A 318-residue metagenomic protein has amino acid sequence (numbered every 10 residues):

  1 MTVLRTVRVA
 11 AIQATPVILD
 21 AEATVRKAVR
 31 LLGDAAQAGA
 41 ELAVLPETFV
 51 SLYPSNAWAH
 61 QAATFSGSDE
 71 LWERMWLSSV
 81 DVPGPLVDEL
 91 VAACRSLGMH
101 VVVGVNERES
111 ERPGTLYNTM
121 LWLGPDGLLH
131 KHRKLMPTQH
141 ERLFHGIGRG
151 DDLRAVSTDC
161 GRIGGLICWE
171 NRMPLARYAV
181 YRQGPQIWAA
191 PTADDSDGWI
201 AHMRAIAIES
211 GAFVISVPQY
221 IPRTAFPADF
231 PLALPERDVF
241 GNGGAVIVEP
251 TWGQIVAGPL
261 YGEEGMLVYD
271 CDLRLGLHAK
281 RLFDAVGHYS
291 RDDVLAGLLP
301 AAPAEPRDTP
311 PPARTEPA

Functional and structural regions predicted by a protein language model:
L4-A11: Extreme N-terminal starter segment of soluble prokaryotic enzymes
R8, V102, T119, D152 (+1 more regions): Conserved beta-strand and immediately adjacent loop positions that scaffold enzyme active sites
A10, L121-L123, V246, L267: Conserved hydrophobic/aromatic positions in well-ordered beta-strands
Q13-R30: N-terminal phosphate-binding loop and adjacent alpha-helix
A21, G33-P125, D194-S196, I200-S210: Cys-nucleophile CN-hydrolase/nitrilase-fold catalytic domain and related Cys-dependent amidase chemistry that acts on
D81-V102, R162, N171-L267: CN hydrolase (nitrilase-like) catalytic-core segments centered on the catalytic cysteine and neighboring Lys/Glu
V82, L86-D88, A92, R108-Q186 (+3 more regions): Active-site catalytic loop in hydrolytic enzyme cores
A155-Q183, G276-A318: Cysteine/selenocysteine-centered motifs that mediate thiol-based redox chemistry or coordinate metal-sulfur cofactors
